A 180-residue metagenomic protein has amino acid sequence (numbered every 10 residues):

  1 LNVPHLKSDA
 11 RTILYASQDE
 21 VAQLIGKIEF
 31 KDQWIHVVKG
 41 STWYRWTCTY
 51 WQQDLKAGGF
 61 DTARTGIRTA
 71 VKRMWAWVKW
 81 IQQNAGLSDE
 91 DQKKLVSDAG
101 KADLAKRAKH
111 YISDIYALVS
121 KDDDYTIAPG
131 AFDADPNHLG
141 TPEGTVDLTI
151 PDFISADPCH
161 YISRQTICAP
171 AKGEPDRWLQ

Functional and structural regions predicted by a protein language model:
N2-W178: Intein modules and their embedded homing endonuclease domains
